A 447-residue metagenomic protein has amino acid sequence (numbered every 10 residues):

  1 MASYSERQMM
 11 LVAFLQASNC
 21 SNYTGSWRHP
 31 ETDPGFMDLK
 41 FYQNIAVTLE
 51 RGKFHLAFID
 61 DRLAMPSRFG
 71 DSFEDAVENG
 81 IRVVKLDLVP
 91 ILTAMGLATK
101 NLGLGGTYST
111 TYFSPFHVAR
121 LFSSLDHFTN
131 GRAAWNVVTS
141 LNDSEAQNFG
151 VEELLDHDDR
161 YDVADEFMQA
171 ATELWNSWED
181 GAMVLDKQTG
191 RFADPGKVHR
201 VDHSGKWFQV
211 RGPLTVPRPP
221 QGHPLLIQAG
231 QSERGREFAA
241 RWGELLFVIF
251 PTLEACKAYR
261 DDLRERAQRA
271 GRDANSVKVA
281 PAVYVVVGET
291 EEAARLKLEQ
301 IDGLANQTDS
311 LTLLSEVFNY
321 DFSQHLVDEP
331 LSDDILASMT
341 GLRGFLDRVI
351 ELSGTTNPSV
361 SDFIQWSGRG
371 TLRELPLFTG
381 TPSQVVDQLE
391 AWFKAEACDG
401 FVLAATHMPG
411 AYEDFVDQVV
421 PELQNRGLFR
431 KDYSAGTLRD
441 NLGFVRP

Functional and structural regions predicted by a protein language model:
M1-P447: N-terminal glycine-rich cofactor-binding segment that shapes the pocket for flavin-like pterin cofactors
